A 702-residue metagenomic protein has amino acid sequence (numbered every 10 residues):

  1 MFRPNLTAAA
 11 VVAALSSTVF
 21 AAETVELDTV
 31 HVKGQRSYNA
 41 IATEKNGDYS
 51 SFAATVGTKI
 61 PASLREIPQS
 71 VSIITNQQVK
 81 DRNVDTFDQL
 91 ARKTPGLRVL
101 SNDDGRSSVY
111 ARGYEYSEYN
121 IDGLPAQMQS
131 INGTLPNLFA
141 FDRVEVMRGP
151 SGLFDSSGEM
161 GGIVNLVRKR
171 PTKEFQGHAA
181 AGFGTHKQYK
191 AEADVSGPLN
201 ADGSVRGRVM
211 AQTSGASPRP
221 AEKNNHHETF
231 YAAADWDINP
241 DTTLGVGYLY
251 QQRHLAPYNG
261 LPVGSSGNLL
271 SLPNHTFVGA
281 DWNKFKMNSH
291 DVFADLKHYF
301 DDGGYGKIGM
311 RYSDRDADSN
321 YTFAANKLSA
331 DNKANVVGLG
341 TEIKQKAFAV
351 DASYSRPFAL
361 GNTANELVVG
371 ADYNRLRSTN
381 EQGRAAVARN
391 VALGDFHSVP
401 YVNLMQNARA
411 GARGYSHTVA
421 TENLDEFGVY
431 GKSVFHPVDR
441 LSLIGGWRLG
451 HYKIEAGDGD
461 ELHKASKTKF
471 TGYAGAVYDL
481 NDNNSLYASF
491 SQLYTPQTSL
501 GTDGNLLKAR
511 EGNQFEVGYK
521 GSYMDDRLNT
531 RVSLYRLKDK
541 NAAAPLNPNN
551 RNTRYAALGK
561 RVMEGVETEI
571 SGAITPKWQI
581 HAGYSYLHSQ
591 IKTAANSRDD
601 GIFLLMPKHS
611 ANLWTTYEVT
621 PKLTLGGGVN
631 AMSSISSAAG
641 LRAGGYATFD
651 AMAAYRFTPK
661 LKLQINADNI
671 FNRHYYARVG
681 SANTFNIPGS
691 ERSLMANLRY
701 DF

Functional and structural regions predicted by a protein language model:
V99, L124-R148, V167-R168: Short acidic/polar hinge/loop motifs at secondary-structure boundaries that mediate gating or recognition
F139-D142, L153-F230, I238-T242, H290 (+2 more regions): Outer-membrane beta-barrel translocator/receptor signature
S214-P218, Y231-Y299, Y312-Q345, N390-T418 (+3 more regions): Acidic/polar loop-and-plug regions of large Gram-negative outer-membrane beta-barrel proteins
D235-N239, L249, Q345, A364-E366 (+5 more regions): Structural signature of Gram-negative outer-membrane beta-barrels, strongest in the C-terminal barrel of TonB-dependent
V292-R315, V337-G457: Face-selective signature of the C-terminal outer-membrane beta-barrel domain
D295-D301, Y305-F323, L486-Y487, A509-K592: Membrane-embedded beta-barrel scaffold of Gram-negative outer-membrane proteins
D439, R536, A557-A639, F671 (+1 more regions): Gram-negative outer-membrane beta-barrel transporters
S634-S636, A654-F702: C-terminal beta-signal and adjacent terminal beta-strands/loops of Gram-negative outer-membrane beta-barrel proteins
